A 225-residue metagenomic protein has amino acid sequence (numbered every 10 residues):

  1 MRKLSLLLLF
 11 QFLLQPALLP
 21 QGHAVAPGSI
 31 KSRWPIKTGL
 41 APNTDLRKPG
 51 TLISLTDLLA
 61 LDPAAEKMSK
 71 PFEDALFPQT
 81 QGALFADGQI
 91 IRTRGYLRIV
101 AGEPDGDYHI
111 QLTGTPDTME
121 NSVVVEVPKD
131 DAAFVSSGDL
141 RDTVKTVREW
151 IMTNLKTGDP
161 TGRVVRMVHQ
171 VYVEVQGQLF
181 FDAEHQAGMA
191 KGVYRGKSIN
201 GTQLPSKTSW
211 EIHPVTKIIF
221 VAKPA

Functional and structural regions predicted by a protein language model:
M1-L4: Positively charged n-region of N-terminal signal peptides that target proteins for export
L6-L7, K37: General helical structural elements
L7-A17: Bacterial N-terminal signal peptides
Q21-A225: OB-fold and OB-like single-stranded nucleic-acid-recognition modules and their adjacent interaction interfaces
